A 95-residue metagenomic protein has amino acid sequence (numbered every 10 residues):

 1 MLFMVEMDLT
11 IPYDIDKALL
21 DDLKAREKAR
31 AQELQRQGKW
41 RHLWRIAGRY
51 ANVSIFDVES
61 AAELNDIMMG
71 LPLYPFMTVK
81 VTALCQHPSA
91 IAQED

Functional and structural regions predicted by a protein language model:
M1-D95: Conserved, structured core segments of small domains
